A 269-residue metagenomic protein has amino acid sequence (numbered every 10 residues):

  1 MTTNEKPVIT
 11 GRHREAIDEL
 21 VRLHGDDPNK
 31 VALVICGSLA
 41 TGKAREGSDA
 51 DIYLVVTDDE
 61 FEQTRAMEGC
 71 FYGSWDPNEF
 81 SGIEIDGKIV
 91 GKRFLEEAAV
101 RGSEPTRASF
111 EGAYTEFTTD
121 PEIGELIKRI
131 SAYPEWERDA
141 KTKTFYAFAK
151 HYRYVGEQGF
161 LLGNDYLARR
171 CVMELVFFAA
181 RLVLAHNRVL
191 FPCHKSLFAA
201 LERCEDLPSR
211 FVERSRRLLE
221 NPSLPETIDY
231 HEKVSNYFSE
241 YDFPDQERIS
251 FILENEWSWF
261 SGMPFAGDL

Functional and structural regions predicted by a protein language model:
M1-V31: Helical scaffold of the NTase/Pol beta-like nucleotidyltransferase catalytic core
T2-I9, E15, F71-G163, A266-D268: Conserved NTP/Mg2+-binding pocket subregion across the NTase superfamily
L33-V90: Catalytic metal-binding acidic patch
A40-T41, K92-R93, V189-F191: Short, solvent-exposed loop/turn segments at secondary-structure junctions
R45-G47, A98-R101, K195-L197: Short aromatic-enriched loop/helix-cap "lid" or pocket-rim segments at secondary-structure transitions that line
S131-L269: Conserved nucleotidyltransferase catalytic core and NTase-mimicking acidic/glycine-rich helix/loop elements in nucleic
